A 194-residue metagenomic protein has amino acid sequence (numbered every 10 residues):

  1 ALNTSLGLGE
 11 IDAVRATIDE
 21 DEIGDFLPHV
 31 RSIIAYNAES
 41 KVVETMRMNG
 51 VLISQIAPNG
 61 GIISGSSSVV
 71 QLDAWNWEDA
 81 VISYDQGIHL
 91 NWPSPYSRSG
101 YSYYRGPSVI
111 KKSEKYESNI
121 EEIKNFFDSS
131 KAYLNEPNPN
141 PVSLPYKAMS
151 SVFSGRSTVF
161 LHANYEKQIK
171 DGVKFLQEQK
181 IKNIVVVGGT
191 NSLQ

Functional and structural regions predicted by a protein language model:
A1-N49, S54-A57: Metal-associated gating/positioning segment near the N- to mid-region
L6-L8, G61-S64, S192-L193: Short gly/pro/ser/thr-enriched loop/turn and capping motifs at secondary-structure boundaries
I34-A38, I62, T190-N191: Short, glycine/acidic-rich beta->alpha junctions
V42, R47-N183: Polyanionic/metal-chelating signatures
K170, T190-Q194: Catalytic core of soluble alpha/beta enzymes
V185-G189: Short internal beta-strands
